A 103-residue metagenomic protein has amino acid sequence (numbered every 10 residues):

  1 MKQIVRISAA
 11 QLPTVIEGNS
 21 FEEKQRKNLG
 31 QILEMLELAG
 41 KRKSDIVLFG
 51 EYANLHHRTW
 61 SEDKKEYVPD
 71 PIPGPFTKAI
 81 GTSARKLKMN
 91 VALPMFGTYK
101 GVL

Functional and structural regions predicted by a protein language model:
M1-L103: Hydrophobic structural segments
